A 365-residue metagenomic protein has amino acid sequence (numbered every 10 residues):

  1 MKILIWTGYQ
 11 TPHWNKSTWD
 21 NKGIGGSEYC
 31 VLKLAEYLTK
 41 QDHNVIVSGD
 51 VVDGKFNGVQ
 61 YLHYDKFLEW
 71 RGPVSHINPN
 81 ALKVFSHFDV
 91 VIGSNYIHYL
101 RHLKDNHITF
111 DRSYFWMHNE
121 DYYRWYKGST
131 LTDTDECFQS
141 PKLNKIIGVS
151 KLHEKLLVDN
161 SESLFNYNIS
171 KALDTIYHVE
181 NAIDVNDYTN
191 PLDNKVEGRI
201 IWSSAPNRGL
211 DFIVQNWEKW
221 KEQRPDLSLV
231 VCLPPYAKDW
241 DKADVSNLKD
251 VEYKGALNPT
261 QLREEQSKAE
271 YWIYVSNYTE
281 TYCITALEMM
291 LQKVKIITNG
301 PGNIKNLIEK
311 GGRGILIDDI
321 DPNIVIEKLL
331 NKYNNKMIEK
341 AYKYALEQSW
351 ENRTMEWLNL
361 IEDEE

Functional and structural regions predicted by a protein language model:
W6, I147, P191-G209, V214-W217 (+2 more regions): Conserved donor-binding/catalytic core segment of Leloir-type glycosyltransferases
D20, S276-I284, K305-N306: Nucleotide-sugar-dependent
W125, L143-T175, D239: A short, active-site helix/loop in glycosyltransferases that binds the activated sugar's phosphate group
W125-G128, V158, D174-E197: Acidic anion/phosphate-binding donor-loop and adjacent secondary structure in glycosyltransferase catalytic cores
W240-R263: Nucleotide-activated donor-binding/catalytic signature segment of Leloir-type glycosyltransferases, i.e., the conserved
S267-T281, V294: Acidic donor-binding loop of glycosyltransferase active sites
K305-K328: Change "using UDP/GDP/dTDP sugars" to "using nucleotide sugars
I320, Y333-E362: A charged, aromatic-enriched C-terminal amphipathic alpha-helix characteristic of glycosyltransferases across folds
